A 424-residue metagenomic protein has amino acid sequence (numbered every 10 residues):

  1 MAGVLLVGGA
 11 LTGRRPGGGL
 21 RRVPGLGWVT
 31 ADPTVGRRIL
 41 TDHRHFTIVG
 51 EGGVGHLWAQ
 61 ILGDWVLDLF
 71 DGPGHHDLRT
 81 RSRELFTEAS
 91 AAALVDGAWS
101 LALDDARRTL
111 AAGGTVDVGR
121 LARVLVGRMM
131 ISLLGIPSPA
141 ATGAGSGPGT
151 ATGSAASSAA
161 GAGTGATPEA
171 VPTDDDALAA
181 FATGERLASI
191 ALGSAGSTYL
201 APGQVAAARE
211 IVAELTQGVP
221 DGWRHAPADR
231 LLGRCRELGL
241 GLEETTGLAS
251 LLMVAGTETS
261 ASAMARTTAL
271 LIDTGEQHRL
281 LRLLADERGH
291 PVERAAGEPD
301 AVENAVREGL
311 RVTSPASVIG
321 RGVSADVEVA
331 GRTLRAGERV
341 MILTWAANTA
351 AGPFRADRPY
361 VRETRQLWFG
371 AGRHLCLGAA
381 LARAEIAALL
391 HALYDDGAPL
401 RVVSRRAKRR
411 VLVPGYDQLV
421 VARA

Functional and structural regions predicted by a protein language model:
M1-A424: Cytochrome P450
